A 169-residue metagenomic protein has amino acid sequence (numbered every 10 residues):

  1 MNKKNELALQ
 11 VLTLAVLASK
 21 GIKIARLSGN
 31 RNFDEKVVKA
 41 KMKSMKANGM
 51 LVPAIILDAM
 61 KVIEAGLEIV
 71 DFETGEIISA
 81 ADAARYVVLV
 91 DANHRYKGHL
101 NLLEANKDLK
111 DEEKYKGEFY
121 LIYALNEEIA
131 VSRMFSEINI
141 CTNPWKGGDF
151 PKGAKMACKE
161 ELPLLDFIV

Functional and structural regions predicted by a protein language model:
M1-V88, H94-N101, Y120: Short alpha-helix boundary/capping and kink motifs at helix termini
G66, L109-D111: Alpha-helix boundary/interfacial micro-motifs
K97, D111-V169: Amphipathic, charge-rich alpha-helical segments that serve as recognition/docking helices
L102-K107: Active-site catalytic pocket residues across diverse enzymes, especially alpha/beta-hydrolases
